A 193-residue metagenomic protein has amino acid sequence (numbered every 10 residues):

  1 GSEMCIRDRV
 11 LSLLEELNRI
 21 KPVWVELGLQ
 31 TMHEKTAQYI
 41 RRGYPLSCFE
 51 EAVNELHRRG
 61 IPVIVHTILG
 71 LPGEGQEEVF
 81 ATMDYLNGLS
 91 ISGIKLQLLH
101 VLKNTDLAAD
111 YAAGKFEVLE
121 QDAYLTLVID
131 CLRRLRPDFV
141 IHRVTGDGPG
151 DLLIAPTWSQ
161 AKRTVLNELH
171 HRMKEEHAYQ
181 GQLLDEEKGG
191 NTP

Functional and structural regions predicted by a protein language model:
G1-I6: Short, small-residue-biased leader/transition segments that mark boundaries at the very start of proteins
R7-R9, P72, G146-D151: Short, internal active-site loops enriched in acidic
D8-I68: Radical SAM/AdoMet-radical enzyme domain recognition
M32, E74, V118: Short, electropositive, low-hydrophobicity segments enriched in small/polar residues
Q38-I40, Q76, D106-L107, I154: Short, well-ordered secondary-structure micro-motifs
S47-D106, D122-T145: Conserved C-terminal portion of the radical SAM core fold that forms the substrate/S-adenosylmethionine-binding
G93, V101-P193: Auxiliary Fe-S-binding modules of radical SAM enzymes
